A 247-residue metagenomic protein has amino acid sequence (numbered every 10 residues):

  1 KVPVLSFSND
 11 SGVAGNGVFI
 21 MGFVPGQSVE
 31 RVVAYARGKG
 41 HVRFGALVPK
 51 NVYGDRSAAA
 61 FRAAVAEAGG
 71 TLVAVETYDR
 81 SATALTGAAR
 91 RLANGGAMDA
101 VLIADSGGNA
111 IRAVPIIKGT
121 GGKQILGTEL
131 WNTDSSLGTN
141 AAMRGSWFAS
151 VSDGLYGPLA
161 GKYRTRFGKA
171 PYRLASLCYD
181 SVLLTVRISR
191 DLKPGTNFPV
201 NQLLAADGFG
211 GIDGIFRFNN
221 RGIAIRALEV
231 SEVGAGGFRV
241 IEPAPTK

Functional and structural regions predicted by a protein language model:
K1-K247: Extracytosolic ligand-binding ectodomains
